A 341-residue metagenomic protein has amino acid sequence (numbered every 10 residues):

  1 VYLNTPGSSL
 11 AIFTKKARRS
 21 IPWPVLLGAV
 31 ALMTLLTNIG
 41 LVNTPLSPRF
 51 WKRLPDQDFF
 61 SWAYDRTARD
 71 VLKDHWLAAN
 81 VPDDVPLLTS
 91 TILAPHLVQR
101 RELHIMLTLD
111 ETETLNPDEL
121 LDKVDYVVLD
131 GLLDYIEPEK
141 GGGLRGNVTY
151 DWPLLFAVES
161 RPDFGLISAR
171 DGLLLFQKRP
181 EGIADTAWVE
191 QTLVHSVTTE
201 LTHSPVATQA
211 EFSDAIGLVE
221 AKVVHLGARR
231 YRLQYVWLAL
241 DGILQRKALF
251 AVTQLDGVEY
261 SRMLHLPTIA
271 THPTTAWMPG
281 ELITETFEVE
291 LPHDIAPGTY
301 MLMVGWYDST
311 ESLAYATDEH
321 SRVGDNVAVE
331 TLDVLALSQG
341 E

Functional and structural regions predicted by a protein language model:
V1-A11, K16, Y135-G141, T149-Y150: Conserved, well-structured beta-alpha core segment at the onset of a catalytic domain
L3-R49: Signature aromatic-anchored transmembrane alpha helix within multi-pass, membrane-resident enzymes that catalyze glycan
I21-P24, M33, D56-I92, H96 (+2 more regions): C-terminal luminal/periplasmic domains and tails of membrane-associated envelope-modifying transferases
L46-F59: Extracytoplasmic catalytic-loop and juxtamembrane helix elements of membrane-embedded, polyprenol/dolichol-linked
